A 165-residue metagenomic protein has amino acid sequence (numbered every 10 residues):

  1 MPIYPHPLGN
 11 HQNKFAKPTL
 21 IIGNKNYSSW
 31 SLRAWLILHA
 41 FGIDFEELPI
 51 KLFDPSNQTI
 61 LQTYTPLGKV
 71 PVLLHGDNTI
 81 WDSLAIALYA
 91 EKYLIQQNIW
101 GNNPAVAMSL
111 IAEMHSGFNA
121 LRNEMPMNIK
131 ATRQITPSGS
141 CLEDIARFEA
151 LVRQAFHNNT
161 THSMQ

Functional and structural regions predicted by a protein language model:
P2-P137: GST-like domain detector, emphasizing the conserved glutathione-binding G-site in the N-terminal thioredoxin-like
F118-Q165: GST-like fold's C-terminal all-alpha helical module
